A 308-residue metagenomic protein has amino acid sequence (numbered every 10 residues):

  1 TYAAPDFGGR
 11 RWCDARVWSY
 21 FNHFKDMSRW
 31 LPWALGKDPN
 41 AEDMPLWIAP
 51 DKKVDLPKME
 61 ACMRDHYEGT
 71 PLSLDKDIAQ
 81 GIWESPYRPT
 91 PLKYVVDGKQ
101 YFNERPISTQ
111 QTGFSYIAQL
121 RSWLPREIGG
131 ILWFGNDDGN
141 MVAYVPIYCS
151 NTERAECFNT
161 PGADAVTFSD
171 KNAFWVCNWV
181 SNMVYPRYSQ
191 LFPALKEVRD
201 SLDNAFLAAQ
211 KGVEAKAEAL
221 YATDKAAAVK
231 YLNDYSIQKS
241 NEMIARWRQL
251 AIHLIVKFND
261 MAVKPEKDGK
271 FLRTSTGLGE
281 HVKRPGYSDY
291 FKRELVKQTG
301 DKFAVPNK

Functional and structural regions predicted by a protein language model:
T1-K308: C-terminus-biased signal that marks the final domain/tail of proteins
